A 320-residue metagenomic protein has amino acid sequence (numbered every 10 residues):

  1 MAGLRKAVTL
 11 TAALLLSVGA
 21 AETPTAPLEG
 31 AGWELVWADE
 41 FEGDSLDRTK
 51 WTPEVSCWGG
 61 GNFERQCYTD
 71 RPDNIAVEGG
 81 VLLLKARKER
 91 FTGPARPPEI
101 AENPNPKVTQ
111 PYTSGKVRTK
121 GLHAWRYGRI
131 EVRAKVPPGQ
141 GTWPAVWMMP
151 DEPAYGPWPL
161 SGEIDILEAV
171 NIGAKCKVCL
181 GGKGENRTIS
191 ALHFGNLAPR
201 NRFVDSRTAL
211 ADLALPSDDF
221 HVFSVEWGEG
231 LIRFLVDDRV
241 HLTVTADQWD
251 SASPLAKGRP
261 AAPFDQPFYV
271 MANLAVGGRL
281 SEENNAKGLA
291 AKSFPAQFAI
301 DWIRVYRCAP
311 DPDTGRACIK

Functional and structural regions predicted by a protein language model:
M1-L4: N-terminal secretory signal peptides that target proteins for export/translocation
A7-S17: Bacterial N-terminal signal peptides
E22-K320: GH16 jelly-roll
